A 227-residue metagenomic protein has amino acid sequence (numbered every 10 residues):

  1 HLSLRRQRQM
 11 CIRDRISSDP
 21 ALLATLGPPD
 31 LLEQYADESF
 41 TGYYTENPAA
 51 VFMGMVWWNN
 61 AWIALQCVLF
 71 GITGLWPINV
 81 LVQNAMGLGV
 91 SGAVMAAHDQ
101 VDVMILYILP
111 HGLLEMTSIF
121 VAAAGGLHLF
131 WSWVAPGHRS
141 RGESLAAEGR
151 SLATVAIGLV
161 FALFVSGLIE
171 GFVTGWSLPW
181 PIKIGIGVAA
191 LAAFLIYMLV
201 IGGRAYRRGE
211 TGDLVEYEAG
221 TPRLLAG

Functional and structural regions predicted by a protein language model:
H1-I12: Single conserved hydrophobic/aromatic residue that forms the stacking wall/gate of nucleotide- or nucleobase-binding
H1-S3, M53-G54, I78, L109: Generic secretory/membrane-interface signal
R8, D30-A36, G87, A93 (+1 more regions): Charged, low-complexity, helix-prone segments enriched in Lys/Glu/Asp/Gln
R13-E38, Q83: Interfacial/capping segments of alpha-helical transmembrane domains
L32-M55, I105-L114: Short aromatic-rich membrane-water interface segments that cap or initiate transmembrane helices in multi-pass membrane
T45-W76: Individual transmembrane alpha-helix segments
I63, L69-G227: Generic detector of multi-pass transmembrane helix bundles and their immediately adjacent loops in polytopic membrane
